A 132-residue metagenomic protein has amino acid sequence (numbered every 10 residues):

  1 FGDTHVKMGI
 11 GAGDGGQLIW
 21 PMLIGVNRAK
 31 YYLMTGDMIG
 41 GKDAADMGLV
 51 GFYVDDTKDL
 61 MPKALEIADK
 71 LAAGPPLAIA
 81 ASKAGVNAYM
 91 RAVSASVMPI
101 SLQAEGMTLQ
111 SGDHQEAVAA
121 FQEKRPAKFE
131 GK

Functional and structural regions predicted by a protein language model:
F1-M34, M47, K63, I67: CoA-thioester-processing core
G16-I19, R28, A81, S101-A104 (+1 more regions): Hydrophobic alpha-helical segments typical of transmembrane helices and their membrane-interface/capping positions
W20, A44, S82, F121: Terminal peptide-recognition signature
D37-D43: Acidic, divalent-metal-coordinating active-site segment for phosphoryl/phosphodiester hydrolysis, typified by short
M47-G48, K124: Structural motif
V50-P99, G106, Q110-G112, F129-K132: C-terminal long alpha-helix characteristic of the crotonase
G112-Q115, E123: A late-sequence structural motif
A119-K132: Terminal low-complexity tails and localization/encapsulation signals of metabolic enzymes
